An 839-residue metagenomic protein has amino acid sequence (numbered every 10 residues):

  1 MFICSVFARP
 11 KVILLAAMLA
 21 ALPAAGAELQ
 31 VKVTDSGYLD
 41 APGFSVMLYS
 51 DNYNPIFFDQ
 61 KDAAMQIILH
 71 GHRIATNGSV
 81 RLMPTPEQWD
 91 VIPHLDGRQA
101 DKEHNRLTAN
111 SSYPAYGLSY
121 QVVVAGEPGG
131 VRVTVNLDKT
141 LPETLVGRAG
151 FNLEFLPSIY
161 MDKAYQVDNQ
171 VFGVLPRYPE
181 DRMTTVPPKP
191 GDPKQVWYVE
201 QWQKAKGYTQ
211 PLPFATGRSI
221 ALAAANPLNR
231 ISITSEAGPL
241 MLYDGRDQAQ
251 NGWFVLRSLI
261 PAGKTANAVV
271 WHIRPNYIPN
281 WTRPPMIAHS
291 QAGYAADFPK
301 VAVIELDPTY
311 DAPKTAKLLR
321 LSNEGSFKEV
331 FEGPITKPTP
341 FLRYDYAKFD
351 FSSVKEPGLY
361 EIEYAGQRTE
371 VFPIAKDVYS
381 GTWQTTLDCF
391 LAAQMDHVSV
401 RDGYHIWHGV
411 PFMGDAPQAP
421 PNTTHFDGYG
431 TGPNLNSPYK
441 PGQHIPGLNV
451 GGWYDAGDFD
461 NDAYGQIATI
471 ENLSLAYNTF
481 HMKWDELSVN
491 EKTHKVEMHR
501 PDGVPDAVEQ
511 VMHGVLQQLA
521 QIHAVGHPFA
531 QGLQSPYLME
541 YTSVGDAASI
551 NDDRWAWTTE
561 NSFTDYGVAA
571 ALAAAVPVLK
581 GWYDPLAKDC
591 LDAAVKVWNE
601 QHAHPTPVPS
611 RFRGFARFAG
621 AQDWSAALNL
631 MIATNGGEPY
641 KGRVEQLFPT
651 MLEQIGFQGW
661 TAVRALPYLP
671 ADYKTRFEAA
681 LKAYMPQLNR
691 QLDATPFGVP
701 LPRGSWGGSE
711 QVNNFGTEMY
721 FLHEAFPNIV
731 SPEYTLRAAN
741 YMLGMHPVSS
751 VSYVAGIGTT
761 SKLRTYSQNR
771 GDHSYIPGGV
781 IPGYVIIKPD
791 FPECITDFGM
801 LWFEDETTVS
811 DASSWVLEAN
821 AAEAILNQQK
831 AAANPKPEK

Functional and structural regions predicted by a protein language model:
K11-L22: Bacterial N-terminal signal peptides
G26-V80, Y178-E200, K204-Q210: Beta-strand-rich N-terminal accessory domains
E28-V33, N136-P227: Polysaccharide-binding surfaces and accessory modules of carbohydrate-active proteins
V80-T140, T144: Extended, loop-rich substrate-binding clefts of extracytoplasmic carbohydrate-active enzymes
V135, I260-P275: Short Pro-Gly-centered flexible turn/kink motifs
I159-V167, N280-P299, T369-I406: Low-complexity, Pro/Ser/Thr- and charge-rich linker/hinge segments at domain boundaries
V196-L228, A237-P239, D247, A292 (+10 more regions): Aromatic (Trp/Tyr) and acidic
Q466, G503-F529: Carboxylate/His-rich catalytic cores and anion/metal-binding grooves
